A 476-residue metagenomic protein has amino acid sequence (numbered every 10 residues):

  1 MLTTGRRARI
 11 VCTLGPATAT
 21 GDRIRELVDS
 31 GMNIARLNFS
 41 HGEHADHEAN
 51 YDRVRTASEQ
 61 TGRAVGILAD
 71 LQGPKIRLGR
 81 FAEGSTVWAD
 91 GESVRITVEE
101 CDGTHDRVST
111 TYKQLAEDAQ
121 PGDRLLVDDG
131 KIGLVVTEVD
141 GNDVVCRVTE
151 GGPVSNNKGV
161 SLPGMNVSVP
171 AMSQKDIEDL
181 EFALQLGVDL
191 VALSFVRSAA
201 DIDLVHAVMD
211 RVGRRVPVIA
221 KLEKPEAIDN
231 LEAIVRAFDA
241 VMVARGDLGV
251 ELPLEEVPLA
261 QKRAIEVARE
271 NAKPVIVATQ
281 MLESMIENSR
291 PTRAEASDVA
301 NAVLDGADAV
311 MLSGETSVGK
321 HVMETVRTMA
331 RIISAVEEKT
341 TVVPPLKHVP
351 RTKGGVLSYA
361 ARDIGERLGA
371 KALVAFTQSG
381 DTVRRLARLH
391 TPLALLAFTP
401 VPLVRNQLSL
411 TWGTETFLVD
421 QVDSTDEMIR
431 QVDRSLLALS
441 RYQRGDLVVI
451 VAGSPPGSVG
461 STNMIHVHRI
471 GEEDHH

Functional and structural regions predicted by a protein language model:
M1-H476: Non-catalytic helical/linker scaffolds that mediate oligomerization, partner binding, and domain coupling around large
